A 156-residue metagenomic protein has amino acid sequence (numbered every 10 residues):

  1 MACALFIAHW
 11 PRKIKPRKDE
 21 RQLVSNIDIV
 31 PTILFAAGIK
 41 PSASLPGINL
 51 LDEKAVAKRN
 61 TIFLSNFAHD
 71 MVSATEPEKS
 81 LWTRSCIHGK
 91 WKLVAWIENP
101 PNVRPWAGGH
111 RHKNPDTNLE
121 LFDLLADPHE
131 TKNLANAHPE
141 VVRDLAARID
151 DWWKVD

Functional and structural regions predicted by a protein language model:
C3-A4: Catalytic cores of eukaryotic secretory-pathway lumenal/extracellular enzymes that build and remodel glycoconjugates
I7-P16: The feature captures the short pre-catalytic strand/loop hairpin that immediately precedes and shapes the active-site
I14-K15, Q22, I27-V30, L34-E120 (+1 more regions): C-terminal cap/loop subdomain of S1 sulfatases and analogous C-terminal strand-loop tails that border
R17-D19, N133: Second-shell loop/turn segments in exported
D127: Intrinsically disordered, low-complexity polar regions and short flexible loop motifs
I149-D156: Bilobed periplasmic-binding protein-like "clamshell/Venus-flytrap" ligand-binding domains
